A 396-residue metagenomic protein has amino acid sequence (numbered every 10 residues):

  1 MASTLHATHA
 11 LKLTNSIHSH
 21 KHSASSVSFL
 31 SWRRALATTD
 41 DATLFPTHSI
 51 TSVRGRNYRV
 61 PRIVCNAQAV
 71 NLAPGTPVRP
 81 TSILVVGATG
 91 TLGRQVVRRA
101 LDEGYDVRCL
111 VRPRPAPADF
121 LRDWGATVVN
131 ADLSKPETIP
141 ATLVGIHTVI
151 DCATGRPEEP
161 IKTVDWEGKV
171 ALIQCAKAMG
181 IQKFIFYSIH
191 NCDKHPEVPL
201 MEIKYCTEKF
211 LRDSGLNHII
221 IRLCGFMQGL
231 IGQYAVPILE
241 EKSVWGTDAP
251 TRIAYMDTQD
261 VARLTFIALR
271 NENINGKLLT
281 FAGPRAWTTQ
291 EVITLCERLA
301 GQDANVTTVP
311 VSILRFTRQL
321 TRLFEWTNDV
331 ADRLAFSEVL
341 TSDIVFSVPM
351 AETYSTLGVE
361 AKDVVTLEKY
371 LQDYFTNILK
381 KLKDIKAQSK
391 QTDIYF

Functional and structural regions predicted by a protein language model:
M1-R56: N-terminal chloroplast transit peptides
L13, F45-P46, V60-T76, S312-F396: A hydrophobic C-terminal alpha-helical subdomain
L72-D106, V111: N-terminal Rossmann NAD(P)H-binding glycine-rich loop of SDR-like oxidoreductase domains
R122-T148: Conserved Rossmann-fold cofactor-binding substructure of NAD(P)-dependent oxidoreductases
G155-S243, I253: Glycine-/Pro-rich loop/turn segments that contact NAD(P) or position catalytic residues in Rossmann-like domains
G168, F226, W245-L269, G276-K277 (+1 more regions): Substrate-positioning beta->alpha
G229-V236, A268-L279, Q302-A304: Glycine/proline-rich active-site loop of Rossmann-fold NAD(P)-dependent oxidoreductases
R252-Q259, F281-R298, T308-Q319, D363-V365: Substrate-binding strand-loop-helix patch in Rossmann-like NAD(P)-dependent oxidoreductase/epimerase domains
